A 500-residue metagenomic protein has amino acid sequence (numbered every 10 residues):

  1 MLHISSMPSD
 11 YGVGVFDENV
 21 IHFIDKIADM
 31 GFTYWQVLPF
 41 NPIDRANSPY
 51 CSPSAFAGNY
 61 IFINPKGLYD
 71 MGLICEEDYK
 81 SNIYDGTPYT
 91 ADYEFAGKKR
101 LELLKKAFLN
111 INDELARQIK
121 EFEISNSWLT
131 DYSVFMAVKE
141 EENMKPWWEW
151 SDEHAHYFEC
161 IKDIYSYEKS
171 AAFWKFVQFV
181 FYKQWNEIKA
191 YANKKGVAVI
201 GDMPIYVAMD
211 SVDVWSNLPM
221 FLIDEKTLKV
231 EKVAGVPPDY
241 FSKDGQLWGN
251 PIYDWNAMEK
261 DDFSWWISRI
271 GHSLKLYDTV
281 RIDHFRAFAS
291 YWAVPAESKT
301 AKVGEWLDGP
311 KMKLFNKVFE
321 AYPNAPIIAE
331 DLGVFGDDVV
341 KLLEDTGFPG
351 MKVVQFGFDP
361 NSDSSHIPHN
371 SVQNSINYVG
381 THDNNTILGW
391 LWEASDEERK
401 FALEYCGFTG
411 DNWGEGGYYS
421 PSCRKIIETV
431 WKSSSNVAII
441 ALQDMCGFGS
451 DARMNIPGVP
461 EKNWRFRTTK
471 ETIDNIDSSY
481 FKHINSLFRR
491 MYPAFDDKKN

Functional and structural regions predicted by a protein language model:
M1-D29, V177: Asp/Glu-centered strand-loop micro-motifs enriched in Gly/Pro and often flanked by an aromatic residue
H3, S9-G12, A46-Y182, V207-I439 (+2 more regions): Alpha-amylase-like alpha-glycosidases and glucanotransferases acting on alpha-linked glucans and related
E18-I43, K275-Y277: Catalytic domains of carbohydrate-active enzymes, especially glycoside hydrolases
A28, W185-N193, F319, L343-E344: Surface-exposed amphipathic alpha-helices with a cationic face
F32, V197, A325: Short glycine/serine/threonine/alanine-rich loop segments
L38, A198-I200, P204, T279 (+1 more regions): Outer-envelope exported proteins of Gram-negative bacteria
W174-V207: Conserved, well-ordered alpha-helix/loop/beta-strand core segments that scaffold catalytic motifs
G447-K499: Structured C-terminal cap/extension of enzyme domains
